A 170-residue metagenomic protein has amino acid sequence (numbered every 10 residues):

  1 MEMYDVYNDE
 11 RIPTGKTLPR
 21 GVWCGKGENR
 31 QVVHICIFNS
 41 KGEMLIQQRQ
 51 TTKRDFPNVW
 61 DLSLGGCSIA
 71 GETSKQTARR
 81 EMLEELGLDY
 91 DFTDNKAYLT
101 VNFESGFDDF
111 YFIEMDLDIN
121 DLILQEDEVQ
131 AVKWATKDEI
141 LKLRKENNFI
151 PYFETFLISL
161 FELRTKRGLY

Functional and structural regions predicted by a protein language model:
M1-H34, S40: Acidic, metal-coordinating catalytic segment for phosphate/diphosphate chemistry, firing primarily on the Nudix
Y4, E43-M44, D121, V132: A residue-level structural signature of the nucleotidyltransferase/glycosyltransferase Rossmann-like core
E10, N39-G42, Q50, E114-I119 (+1 more regions): Short loop segments at secondary-structure junctions
V22-V33, N39, E43-R80, E84: Conserved Nudix-box catalytic region and its N-terminal flanking loop in Nudix hydrolases and closely related
N58, A70, L99-Y170: Nudix hydrolase/Nudix homology domain
D89-Y98: A short coil-to-beta-strand element that immediately follows conserved catalytic motifs
